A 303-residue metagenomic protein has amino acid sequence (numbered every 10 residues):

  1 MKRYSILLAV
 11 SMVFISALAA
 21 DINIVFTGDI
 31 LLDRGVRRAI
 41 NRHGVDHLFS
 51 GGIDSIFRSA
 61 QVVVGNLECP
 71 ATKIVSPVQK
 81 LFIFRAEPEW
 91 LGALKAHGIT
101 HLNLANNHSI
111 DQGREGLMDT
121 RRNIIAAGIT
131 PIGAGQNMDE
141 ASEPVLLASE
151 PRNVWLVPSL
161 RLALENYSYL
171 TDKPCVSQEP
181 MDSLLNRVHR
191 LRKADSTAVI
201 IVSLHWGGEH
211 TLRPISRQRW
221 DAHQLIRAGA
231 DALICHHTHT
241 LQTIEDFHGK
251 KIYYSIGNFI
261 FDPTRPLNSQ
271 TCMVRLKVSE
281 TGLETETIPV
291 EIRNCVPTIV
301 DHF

Functional and structural regions predicted by a protein language model:
Y4-I15: Sec-dependent N-terminal signal peptides
A19-F303: Acidic, metal/ion-coordinating pockets
